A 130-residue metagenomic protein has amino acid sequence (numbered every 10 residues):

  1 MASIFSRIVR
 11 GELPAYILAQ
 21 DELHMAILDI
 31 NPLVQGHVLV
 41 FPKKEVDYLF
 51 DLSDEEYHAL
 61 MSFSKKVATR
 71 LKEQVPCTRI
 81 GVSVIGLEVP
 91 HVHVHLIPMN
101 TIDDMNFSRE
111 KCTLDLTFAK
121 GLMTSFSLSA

Functional and structural regions predicted by a protein language model:
M1-A130: HIT superfamily nucleotide-processing domains
